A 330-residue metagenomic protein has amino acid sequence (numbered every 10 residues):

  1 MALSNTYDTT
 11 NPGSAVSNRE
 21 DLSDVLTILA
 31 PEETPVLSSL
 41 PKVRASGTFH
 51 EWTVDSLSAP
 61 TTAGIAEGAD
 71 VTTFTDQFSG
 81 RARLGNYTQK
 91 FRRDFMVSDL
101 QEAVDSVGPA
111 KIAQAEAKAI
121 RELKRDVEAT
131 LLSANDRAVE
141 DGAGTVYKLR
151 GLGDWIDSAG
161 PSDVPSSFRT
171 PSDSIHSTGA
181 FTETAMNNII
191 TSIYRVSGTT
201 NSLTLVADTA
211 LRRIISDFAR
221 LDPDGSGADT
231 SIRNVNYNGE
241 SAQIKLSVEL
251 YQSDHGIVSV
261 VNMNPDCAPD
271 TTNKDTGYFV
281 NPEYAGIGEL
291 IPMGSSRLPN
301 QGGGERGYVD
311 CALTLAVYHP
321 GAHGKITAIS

Functional and structural regions predicted by a protein language model:
M1-I257, N262-S330: Flexible, glycine/threonine- and acidic-rich loop/arm segments that mediate assembly and lattice contacts in viral
